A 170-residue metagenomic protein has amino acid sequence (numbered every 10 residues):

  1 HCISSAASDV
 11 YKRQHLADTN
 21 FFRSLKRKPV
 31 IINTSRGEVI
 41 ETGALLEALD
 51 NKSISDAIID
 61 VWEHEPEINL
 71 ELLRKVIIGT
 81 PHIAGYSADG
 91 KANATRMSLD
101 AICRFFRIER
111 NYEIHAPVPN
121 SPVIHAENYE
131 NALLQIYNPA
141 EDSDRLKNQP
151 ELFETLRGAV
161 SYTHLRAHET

Functional and structural regions predicted by a protein language model:
H1-Y11, H164-A167: Single conserved hydrophobic/aromatic residue that forms the stacking wall/gate of nucleotide- or nucleobase-binding
S4, F22-L25, L72-L73: A short, aliphatic-rich alpha-helical micro-motif
K12-V30: Rossmann-fold NAD(P) dinucleotide-binding segment
K28-E169: Rossmann-like dinucleotide-binding domain for NAD(H)/NADP(H)
